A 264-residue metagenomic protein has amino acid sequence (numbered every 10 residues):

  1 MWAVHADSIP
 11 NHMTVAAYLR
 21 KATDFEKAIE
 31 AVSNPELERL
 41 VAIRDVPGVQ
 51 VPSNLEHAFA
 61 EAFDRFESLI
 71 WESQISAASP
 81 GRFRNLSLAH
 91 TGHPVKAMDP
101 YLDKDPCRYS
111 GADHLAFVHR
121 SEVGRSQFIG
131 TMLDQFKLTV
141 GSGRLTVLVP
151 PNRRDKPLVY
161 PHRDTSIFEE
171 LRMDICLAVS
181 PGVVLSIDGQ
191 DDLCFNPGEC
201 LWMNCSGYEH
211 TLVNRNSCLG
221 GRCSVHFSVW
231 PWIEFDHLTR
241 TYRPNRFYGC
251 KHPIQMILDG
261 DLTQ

Functional and structural regions predicted by a protein language model:
M1-Q135: Non-heme Fe(II)/2-oxoglutarate
A17, V41, G143, M173 (+3 more regions): A broad, low-specificity signal marking well-ordered, structured residues that form hydrophobic/aromatic
A22-V49, S53, L145, V149-K156 (+1 more regions): Phosphate/pyrophosphate-recognition segments in soluble nucleotide-handling domains
N54, A89-G92, M98-P100, L148 (+3 more regions): Structured loops at beta-to-helix junctions and adjacent beta-edge loops in soluble globular domains
P80, T139, E169, L219-G221: A short, structural micro-pattern
S126-C200: Catalytic core of non-heme Fe(II) oxygenases with the double-stranded beta-helix
V179-Q264: Catalytic core of Fe(II)/2-oxoglutarate
